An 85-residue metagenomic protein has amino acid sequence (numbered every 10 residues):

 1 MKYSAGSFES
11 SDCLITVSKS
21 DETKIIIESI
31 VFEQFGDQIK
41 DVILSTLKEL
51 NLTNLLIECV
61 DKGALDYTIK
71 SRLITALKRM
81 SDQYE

Functional and structural regions predicted by a protein language model:
M1-E85: N-terminal intrinsically disordered, cationic/polar leader segments that include organellar targeting peptides
